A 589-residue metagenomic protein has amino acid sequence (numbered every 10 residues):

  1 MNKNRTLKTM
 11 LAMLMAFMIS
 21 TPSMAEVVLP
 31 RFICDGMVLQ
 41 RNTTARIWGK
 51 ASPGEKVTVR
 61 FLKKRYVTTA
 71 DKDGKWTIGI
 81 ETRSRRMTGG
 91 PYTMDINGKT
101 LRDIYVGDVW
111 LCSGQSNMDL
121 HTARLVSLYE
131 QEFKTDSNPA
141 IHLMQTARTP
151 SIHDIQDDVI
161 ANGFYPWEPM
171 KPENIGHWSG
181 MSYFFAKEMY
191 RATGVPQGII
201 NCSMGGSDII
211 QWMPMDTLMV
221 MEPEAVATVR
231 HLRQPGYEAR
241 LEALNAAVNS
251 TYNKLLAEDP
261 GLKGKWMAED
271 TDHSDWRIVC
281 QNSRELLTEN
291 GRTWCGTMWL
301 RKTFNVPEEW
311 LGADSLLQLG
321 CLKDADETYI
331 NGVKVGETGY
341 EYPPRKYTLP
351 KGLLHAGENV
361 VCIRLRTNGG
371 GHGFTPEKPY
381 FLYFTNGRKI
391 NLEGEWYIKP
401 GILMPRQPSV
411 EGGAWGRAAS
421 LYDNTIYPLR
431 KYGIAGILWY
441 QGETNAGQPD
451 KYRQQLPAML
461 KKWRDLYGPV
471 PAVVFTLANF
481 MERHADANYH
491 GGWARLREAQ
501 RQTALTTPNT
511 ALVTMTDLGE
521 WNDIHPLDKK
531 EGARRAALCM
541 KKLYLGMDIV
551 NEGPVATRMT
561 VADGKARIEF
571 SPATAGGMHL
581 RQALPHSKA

Functional and structural regions predicted by a protein language model:
A25-P53, R102-C112, D119, C280-G291 (+2 more regions): Non-catalytic, glycine-rich low-complexity segments
E26, F32-D108, G371-G373: Ser/Thr-rich low-complexity repeats and stalk/linker segments
R31-D35, W294-P307, R345-Y347: Short beta-strands within extracellular/lumenal beta-sheet-rich domains
R41-T43, R292-C295, L316, D528 (+2 more regions): Surface beta-strand/loop "capping" patches
W48, W276, F304, E309-G332 (+1 more regions): Aromatic-lined ligand-binding clefts that engage carbohydrates, nucleic acids, or primary amines
G49, E55-L62, D314, E327-I330 (+2 more regions): Beta-strand-rich binding/interaction modules
K63-T88, C321, T328-F381: Beta-strand-rich ligand-recognition modules
K99-P169, C202-E285, E358-I434: An acidic-aromatic loop/edge-strand motif
